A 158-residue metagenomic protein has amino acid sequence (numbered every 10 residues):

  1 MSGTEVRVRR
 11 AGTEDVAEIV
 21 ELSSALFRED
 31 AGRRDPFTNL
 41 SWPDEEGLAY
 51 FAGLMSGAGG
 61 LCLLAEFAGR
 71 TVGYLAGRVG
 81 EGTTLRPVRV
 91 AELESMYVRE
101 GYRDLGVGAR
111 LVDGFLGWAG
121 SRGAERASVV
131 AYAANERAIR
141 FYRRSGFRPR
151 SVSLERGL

Functional and structural regions predicted by a protein language model:
M1-E14, A25: Conserved N-terminal entry element of GNAT/NAT acetyltransferase domains
S24-Y50: Conserved GNAT-fold acetyl-CoA-binding loop/helix
L48-L64, E92: A short helix-loop-beta-strand connector motif used in the catalytic cores of GNAT acetyltransferases and, in some
L64, R70-V79, E92, Y97: Conserved beta-strand in the GNAT
Y102, G106-G114: Conserved acetyl-CoA pyrophosphate-binding loop and the N-cap/start of the following alpha-helix in GNAT-like
A109, S121, A133-S151: Conserved active-site alpha-helix within GNAT-family acetyltransferase domains
A119-V130: Conserved GNAT acetyl-CoA-binding A-motif
S128-A138, E155-L158: Conserved beta-strand-loop-alpha-helix junction that forms the acyl-donor binding cleft
